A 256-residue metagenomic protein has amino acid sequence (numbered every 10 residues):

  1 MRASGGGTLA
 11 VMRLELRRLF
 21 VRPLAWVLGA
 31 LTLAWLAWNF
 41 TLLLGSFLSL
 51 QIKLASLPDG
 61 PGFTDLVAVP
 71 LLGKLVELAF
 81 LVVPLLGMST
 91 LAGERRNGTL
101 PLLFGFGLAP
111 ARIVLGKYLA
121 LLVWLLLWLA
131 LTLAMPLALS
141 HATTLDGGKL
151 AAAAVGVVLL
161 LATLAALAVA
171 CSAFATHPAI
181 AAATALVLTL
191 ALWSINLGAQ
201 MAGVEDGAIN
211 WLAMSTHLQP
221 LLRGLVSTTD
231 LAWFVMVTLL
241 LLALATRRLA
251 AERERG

Functional and structural regions predicted by a protein language model:
M1-S89, T229-G256: Hydrophobic alpha-helical transmembrane segments
E15, L133-A138, A166-A170, L190 (+3 more regions): Alpha-helical transmembrane segments of multipass membrane proteins
R18, G93, L137-H141, A173 (+2 more regions): Transmembrane helix-loop junction
T32-L36, A120-L121, V157, L186-L190 (+1 more regions): Residue-level recognition of pore/gate-forming positions within transmembrane alpha-helices of multi-pass
W38-S46, A175-L222: Transmembrane helix segments
W38-T41, D59-F80, L115-P178, V226: Secretory targeting signals
P84-F104, Y118: Transmembrane helix boundary and interhelical loop/hinge segments in multi-pass membrane proteins
